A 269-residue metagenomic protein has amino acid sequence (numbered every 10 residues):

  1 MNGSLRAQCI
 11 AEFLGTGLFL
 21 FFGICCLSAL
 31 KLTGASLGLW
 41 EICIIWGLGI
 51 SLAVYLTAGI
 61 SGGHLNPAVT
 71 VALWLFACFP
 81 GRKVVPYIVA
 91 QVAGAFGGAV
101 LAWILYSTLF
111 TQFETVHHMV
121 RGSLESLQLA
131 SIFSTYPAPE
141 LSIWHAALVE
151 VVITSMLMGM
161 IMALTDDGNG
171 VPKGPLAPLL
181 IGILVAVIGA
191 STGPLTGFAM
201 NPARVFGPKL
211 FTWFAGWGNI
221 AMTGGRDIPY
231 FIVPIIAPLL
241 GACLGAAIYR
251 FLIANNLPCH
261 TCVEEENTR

Functional and structural regions predicted by a protein language model:
M1-R269: Membrane-interface helix-loop junctions and terminal tails of multi-pass membrane proteins
